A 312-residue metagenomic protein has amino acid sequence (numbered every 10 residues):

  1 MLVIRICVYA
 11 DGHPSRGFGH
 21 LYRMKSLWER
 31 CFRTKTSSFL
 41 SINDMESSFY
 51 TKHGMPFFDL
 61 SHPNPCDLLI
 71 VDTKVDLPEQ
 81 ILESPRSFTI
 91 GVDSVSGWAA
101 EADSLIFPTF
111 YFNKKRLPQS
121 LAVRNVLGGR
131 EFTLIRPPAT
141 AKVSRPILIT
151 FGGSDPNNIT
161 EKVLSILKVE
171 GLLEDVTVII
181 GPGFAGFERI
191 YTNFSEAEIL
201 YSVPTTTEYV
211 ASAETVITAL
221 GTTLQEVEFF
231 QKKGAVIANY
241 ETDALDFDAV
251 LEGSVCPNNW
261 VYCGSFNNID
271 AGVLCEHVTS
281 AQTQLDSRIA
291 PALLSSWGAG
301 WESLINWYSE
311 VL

Functional and structural regions predicted by a protein language model:
L2-I179, F184-L312: Nucleotide-activated sugar donor-binding and catalytic core shared by glycosyltransferases and related lipid-linked
